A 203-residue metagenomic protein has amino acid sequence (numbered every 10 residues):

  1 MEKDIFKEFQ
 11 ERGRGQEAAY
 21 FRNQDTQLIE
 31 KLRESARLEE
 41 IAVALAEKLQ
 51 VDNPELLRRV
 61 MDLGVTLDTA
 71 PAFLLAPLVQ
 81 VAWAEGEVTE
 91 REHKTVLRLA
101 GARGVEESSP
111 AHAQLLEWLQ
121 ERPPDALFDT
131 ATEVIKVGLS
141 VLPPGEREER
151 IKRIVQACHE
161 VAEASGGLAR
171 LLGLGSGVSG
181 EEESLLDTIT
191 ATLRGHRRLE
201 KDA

Functional and structural regions predicted by a protein language model:
E2-V81, E87-A203: Small-residue-enriched hydrophobic alpha-helices in membranes
